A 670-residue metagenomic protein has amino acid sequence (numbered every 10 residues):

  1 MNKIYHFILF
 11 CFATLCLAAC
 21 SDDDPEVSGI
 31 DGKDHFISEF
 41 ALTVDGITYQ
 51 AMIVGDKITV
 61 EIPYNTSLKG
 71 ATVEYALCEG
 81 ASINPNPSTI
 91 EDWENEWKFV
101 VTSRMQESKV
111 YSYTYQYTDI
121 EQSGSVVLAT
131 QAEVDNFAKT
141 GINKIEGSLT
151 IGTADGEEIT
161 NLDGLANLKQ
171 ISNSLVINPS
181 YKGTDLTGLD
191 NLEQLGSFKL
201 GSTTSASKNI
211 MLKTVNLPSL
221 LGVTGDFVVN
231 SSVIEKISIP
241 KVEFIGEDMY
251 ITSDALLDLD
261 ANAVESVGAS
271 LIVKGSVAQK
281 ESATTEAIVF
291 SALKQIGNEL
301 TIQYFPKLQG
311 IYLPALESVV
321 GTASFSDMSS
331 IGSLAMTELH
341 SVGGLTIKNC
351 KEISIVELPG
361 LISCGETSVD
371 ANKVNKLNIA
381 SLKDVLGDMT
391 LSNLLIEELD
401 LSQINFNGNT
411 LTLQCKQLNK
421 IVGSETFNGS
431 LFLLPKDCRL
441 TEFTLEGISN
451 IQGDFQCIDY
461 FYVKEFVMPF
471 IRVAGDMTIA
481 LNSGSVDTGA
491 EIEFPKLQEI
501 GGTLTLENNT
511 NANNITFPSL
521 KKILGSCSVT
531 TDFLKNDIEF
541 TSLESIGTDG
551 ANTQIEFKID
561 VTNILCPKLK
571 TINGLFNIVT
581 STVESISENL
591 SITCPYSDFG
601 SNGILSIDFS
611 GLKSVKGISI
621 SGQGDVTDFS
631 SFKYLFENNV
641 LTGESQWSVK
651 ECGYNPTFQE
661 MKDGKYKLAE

Functional and structural regions predicted by a protein language model:
M1-I8: Bacterial N-terminal signal peptides that target proteins for export
C16-A19: C-terminal motif of bacterial Sec signal peptides marking the signal peptidase cleavage site
S21-A138, I142-L149, N161: Beta-rich interaction/scaffold domains
I47-A51, G80-S82, S253, A263 (+9 more regions): Small-residue (G/S/T/A) turn/hinge positions that recur once per unit in extracellular repeat modules
V73, D155-A166: Extracellular beta-strand-rich solenoid/capping regions of secreted or surface-exposed proteins that bind or remodel
V126-A129, G147-I159, S172-T184, G188 (+19 more regions): Concave beta-strand-loop units of leucine-rich repeat
L165-A166, L189-N191, L217-L221, I239-E243 (+17 more regions): A structural signal for leucine-rich repeat
N655-E670: Short, low-complexity, Pro/Ser/Thr/Gly-rich segments in the mature regions of secreted, periplasmic
